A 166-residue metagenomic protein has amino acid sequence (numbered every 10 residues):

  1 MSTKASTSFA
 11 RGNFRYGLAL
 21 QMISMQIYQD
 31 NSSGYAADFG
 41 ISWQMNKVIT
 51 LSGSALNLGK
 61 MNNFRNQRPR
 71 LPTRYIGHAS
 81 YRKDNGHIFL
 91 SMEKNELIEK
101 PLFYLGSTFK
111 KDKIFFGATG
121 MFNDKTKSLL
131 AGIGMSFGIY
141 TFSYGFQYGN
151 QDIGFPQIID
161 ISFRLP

Functional and structural regions predicted by a protein language model:
M1-P166: Outer-membrane beta-barrel porins/channels
